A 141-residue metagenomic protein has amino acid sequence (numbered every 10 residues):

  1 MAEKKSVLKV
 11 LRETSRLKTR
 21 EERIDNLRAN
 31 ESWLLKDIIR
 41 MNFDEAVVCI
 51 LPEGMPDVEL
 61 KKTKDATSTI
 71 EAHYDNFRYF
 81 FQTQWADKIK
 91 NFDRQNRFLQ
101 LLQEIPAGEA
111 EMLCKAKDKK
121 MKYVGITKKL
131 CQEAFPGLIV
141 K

Functional and structural regions predicted by a protein language model:
M1-K141: N-terminal nucleic-acid-engaging modules of covalent nucleotidyltransferase systems
